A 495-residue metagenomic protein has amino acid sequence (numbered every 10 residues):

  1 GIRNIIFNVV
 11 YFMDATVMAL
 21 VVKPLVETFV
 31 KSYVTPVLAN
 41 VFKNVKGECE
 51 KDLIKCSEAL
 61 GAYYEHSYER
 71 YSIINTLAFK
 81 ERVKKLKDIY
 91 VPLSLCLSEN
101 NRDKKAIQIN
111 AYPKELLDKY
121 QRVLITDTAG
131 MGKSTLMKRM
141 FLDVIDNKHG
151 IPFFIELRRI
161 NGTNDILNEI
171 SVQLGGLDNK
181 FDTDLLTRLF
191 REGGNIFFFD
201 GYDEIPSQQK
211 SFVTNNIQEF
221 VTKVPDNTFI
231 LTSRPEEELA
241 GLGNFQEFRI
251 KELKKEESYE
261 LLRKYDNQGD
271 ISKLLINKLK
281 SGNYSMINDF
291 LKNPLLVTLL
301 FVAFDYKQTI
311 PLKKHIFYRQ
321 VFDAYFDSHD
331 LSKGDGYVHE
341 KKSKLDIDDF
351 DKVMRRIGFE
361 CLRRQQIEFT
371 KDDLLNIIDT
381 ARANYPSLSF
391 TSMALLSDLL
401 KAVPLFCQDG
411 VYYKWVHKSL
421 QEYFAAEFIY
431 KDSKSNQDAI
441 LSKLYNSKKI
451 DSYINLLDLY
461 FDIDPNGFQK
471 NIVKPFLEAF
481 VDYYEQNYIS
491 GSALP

Functional and structural regions predicted by a protein language model:
R3, F7, F12-E81, K85-K87 (+3 more regions): P-loop NTPase signaling cores
V26, V30, S207, G358 (+5 more regions): Alpha-helical repeat scaffolds in large eukaryotic proteins
F79-K87, L97-K105, R122, K273 (+4 more regions): Extended helical regulatory/linker subdomains that flank P-loop NTPase cores
K133, N288-Y325, I347-Q365, K418-E427 (+1 more regions): P-loop NTPase catalytic cores that bind/hydrolyze ATP
I160-N161, D165, I196, F317-L331 (+3 more regions): Short, mixed-charge aromatic SLiMs
N277-S281, D335-E340, L441-K443: Short linear capping/connector segments at secondary-structure termini
F428, D432-P495: Extended amphipathic alpha-helical scaffold segments
